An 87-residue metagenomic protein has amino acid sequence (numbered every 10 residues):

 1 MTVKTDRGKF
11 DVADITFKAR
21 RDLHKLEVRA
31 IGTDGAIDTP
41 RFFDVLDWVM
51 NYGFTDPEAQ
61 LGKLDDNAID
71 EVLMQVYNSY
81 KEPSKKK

Functional and structural regions predicted by a protein language model:
M1-G8: Short acidic-hydrophobic surface loop/beta-edge motif
A13-K87: Short, surface-exposed, charged amphipathic helix/loop patches that serve as local interaction elements
